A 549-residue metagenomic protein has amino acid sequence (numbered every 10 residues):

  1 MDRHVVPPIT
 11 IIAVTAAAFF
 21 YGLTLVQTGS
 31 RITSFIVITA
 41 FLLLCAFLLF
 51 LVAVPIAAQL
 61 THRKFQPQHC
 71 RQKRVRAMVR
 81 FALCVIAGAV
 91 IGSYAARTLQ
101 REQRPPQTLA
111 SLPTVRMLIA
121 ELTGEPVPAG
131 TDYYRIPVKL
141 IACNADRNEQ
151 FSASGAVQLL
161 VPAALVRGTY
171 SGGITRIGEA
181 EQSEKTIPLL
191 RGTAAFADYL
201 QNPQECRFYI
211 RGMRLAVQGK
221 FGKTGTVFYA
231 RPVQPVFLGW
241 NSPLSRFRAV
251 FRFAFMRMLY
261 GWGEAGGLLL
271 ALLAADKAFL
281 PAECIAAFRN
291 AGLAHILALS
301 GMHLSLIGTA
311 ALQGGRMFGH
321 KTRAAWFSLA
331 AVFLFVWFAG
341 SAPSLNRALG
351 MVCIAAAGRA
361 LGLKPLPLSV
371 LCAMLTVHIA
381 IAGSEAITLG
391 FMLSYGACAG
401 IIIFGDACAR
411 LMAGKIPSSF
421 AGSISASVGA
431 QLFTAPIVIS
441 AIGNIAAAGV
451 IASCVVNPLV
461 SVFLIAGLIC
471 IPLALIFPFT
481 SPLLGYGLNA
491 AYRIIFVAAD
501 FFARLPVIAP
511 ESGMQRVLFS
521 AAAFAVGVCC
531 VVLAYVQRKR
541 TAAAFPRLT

Functional and structural regions predicted by a protein language model:
M1-P106, R347: N-terminal leader/targeting segments
D2-P8, G225-G350, A356: Aromatic-rich juxtamembrane segments at the membrane interface
I12, A16-F19, S341-G527, V531-R540 (+1 more regions): Internal transmembrane alpha-helical bundles of multi-pass membrane proteins
A13-V14, Q107-L118, E205-R207: Short, glycine/small-residue-enriched coil/turn segments at secondary-structure junctions
F41-A46, L299-A311, F519-V528: Hydrophobic alpha-helical transmembrane segments
A57-V75, K185, A413-P417, R504 (+1 more regions): Membrane-interfacial, low-structure loops and terminal tails that flank and connect transmembrane helices in multi-pass
A89-T114, V532-A543: Hydrophobic alpha-helical transmembrane segments in integral membrane proteins
G124-A249: OB-fold single-stranded nucleic acid-binding module
